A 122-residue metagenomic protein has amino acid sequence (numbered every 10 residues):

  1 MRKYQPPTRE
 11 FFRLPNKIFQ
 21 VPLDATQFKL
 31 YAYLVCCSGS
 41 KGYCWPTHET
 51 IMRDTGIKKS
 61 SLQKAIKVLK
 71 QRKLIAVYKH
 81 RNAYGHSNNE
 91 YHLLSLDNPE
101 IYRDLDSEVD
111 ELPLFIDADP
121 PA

Functional and structural regions predicted by a protein language model:
M1-A122: Electropositive, intrinsically flexible nucleic-acid-contacting patches
